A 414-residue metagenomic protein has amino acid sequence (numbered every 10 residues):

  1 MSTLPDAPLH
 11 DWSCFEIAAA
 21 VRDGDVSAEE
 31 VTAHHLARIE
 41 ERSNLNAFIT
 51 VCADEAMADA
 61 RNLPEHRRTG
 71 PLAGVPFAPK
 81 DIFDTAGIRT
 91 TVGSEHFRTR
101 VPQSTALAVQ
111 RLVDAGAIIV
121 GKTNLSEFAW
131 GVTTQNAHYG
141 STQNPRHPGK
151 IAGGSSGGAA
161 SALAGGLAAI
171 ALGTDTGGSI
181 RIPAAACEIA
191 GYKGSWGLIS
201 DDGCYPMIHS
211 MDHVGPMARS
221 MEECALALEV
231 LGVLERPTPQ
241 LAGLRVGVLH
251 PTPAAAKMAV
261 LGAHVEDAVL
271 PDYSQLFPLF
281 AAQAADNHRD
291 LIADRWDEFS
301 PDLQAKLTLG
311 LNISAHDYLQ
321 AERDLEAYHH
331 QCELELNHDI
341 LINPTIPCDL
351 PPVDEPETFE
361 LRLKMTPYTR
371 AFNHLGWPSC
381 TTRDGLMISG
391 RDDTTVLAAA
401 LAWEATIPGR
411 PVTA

Functional and structural regions predicted by a protein language model:
M1-V51, A58, P411-A414: An N-terminal boundary/leader segment
P5, L72-V92, G243-R245, P278-H329 (+1 more regions): Short helix-loop capping/hinge segments that flank enzyme active sites or metal/cofactor-binding pockets
G24, H35, G74, D114 (+4 more regions): Glycine-rich, small-residue loops and helix-cap segments that act as flexible hinges at active-site edges
D25-A33, R61, P253-V269, R289-D294 (+2 more regions): Acyltransferase
A56, H66-A137: Acidic/His- and Gly-rich active-site-bordering loop/insert found across diverse amide/peptide-bond hydrolases
S104-A106, Q110-L228, N373-D384: Short glycine/serine-rich loop segments
M221-V233, H250-P271: Acidic-enriched catalytic cores of C-N bond-cleaving enzymes acting on peptides and small amides
